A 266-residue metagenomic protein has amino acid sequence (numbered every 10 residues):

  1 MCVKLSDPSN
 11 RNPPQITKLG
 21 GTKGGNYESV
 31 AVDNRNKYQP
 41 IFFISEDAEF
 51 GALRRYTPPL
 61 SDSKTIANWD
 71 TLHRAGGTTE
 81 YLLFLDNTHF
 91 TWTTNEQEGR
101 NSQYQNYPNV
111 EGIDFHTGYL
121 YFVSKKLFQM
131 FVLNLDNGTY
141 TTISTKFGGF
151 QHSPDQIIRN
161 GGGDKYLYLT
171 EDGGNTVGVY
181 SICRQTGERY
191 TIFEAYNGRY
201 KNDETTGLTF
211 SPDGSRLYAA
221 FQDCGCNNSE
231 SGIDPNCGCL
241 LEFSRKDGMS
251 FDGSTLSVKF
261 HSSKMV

Functional and structural regions predicted by a protein language model:
M1-V266: Sequence/structural signature of beta-propeller domains
